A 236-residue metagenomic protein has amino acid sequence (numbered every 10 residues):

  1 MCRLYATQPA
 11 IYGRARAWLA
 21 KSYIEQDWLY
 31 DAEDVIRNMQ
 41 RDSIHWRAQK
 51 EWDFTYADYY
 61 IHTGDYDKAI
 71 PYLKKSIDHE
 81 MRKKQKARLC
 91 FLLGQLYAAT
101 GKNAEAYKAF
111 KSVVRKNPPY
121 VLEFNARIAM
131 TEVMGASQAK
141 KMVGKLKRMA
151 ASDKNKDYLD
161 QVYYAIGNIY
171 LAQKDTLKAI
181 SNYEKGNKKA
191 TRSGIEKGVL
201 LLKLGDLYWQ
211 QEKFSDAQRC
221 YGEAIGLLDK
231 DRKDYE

Functional and structural regions predicted by a protein language model:
M1-E236: Acidic, polar-rich low-complexity tracts and alpha-helical solenoid repeat scaffolds
